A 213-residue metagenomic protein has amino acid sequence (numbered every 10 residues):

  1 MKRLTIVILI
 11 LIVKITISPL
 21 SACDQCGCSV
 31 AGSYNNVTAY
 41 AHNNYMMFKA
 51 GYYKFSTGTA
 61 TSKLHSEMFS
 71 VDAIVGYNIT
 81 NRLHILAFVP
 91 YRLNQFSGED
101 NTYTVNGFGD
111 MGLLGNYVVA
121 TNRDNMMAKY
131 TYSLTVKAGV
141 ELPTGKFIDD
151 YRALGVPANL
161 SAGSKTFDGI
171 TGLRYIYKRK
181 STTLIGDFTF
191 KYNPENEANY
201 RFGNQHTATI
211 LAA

Functional and structural regions predicted by a protein language model:
L4-I15: Sec-dependent N-terminal signal peptides
K14, P19-K49, R123-T135: Outer-membrane beta-barrel biogenesis signature
N36, F48-A50, A73-Y77, A87 (+4 more regions): Residues on the lipid-exposed face of transmembrane beta-strands in outer-membrane beta-barrel proteins
Y45-Y53, L86-P90, T135-E141, I185-T189: Transmembrane beta-strands of outer-membrane beta-barrel proteins
K49-V71, R152: Surface-exposed strand-loop-strand hairpins of Gram-negative outer-membrane beta-barrel proteins
S66-V118: Long, hydrophobic/aromatic-enriched structural stretches that serve as scaffold segments
T102-R201: Outer-membrane pore/translocation modules
Y200-A213: Outer membrane beta-barrel transmembrane domains
